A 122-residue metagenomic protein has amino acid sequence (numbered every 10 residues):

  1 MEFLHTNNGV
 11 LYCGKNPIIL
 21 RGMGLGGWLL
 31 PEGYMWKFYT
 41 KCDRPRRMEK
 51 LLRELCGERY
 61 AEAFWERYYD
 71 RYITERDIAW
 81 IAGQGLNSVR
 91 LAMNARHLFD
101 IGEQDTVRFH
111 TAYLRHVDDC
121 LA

Functional and structural regions predicted by a protein language model:
M1-L86: N-terminal carbohydrate-binding accessory modules
L52-E58, D70, E75-A122: Substrate-binding cleft and catalytic face of glycoside hydrolase catalytic domains, especially the flexible beta-alpha
